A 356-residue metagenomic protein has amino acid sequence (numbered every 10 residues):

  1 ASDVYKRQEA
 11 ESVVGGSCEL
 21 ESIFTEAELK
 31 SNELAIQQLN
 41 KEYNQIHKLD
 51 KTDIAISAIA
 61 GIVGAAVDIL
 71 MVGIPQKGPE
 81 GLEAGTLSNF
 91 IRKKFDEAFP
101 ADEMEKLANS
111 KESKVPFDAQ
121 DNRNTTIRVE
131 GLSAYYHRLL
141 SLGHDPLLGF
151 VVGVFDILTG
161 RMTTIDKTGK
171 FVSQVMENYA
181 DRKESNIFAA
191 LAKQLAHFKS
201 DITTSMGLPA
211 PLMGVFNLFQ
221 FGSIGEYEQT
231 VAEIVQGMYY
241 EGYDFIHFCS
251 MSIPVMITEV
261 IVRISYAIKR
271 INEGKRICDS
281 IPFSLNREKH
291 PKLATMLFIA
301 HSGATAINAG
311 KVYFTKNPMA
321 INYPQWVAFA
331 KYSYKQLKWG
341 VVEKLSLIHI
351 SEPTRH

Functional and structural regions predicted by a protein language model:
S2-L347, S351, R355: Glycine-rich, hydrophobic membrane-spanning regions of integral membrane proteins that mediate transport
